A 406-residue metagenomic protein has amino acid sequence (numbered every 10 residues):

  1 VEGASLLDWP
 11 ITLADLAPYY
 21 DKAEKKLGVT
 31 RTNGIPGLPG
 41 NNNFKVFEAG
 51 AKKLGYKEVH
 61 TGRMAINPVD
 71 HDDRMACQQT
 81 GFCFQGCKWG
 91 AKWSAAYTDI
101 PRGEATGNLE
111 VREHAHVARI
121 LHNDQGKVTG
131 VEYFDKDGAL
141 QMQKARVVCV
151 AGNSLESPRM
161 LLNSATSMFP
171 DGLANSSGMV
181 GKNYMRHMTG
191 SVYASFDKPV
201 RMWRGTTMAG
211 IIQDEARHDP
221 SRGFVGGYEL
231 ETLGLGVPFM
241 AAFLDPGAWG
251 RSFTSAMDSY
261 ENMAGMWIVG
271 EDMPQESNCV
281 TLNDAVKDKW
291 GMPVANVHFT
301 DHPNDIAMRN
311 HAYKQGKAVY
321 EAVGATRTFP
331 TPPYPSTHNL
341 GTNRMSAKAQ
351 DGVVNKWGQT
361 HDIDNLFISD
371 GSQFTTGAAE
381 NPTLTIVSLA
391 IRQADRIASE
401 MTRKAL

Functional and structural regions predicted by a protein language model:
E2-V117, P335, T342-R344: Conserved redox-cofactor binding core of oxidoreductases
W9-L13, S177-A295, P303-I306, N339 (+3 more regions): FAD cofactor-binding and catalytic pocket of flavoenzymes
I11-K22, H311-A318, R392: A non-catalytic, amphipathic alpha-helix used as a structural packing/dimerization or gating element in enzyme scaffolds
G40-N43, K92, A96, M308-A312 (+2 more regions): Hydrophobic (often cysteine-bearing) scaffold residues that line and stabilize catalytic clefts of nucleotide/cofactor
H60-G62, A76-C83, A118-L121, E261-D272 (+3 more regions): A glycine-rich dinucleotide-binding beta-alpha-beta segment and adjacent secondary-structure elements that constitute
D99-A105, D137-M142, M345, D351-H361: A short acidic-Thr-Gly-centered motif at the start of a beta-strand
T106, A115, R119-N123, V131-R204 (+3 more regions): Glycine-rich loop(s) and the adjacent beta-strand/alpha-helix scaffold that form part
T376-I397: A conserved FAD-binding loop/helix module that cradles the flavin
